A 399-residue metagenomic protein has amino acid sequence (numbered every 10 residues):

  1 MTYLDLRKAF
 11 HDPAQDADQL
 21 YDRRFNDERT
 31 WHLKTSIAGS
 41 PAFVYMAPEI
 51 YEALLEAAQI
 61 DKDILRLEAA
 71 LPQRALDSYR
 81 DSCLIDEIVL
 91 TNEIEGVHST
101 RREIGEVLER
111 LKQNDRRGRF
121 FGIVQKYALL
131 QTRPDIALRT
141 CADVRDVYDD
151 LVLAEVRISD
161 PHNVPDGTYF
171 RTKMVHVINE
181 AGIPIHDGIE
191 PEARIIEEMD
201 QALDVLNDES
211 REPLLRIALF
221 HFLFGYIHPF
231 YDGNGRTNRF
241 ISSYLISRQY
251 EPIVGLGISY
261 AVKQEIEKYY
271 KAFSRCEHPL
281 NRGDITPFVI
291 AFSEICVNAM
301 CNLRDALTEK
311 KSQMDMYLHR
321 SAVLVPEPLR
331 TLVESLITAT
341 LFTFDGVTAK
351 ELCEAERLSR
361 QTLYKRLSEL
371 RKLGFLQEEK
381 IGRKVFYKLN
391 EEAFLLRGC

Functional and structural regions predicted by a protein language model:
M1-C399: FIC/Doc superfamily catalytic core
